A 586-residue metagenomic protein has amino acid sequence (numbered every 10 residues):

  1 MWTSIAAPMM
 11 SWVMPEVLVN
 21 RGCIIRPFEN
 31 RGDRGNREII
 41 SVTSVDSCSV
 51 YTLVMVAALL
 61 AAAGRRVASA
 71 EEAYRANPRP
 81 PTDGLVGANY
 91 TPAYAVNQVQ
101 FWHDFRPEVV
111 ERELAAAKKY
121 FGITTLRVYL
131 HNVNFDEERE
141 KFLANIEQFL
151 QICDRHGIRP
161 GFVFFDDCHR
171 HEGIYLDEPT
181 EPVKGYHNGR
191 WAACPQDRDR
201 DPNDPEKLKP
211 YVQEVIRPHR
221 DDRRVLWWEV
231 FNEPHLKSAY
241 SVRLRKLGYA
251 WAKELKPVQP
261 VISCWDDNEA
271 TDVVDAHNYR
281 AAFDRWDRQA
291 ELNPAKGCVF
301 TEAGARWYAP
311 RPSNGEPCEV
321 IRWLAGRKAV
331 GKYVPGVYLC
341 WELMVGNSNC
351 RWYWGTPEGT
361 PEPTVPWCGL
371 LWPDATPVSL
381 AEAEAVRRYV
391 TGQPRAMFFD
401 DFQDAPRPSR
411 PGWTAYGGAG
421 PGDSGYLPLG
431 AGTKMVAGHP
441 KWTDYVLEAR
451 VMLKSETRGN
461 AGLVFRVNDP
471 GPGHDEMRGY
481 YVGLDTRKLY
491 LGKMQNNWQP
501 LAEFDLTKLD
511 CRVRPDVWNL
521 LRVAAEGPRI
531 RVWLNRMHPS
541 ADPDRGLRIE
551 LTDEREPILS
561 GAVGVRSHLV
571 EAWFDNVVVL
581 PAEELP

Functional and structural regions predicted by a protein language model:
E72-V273, H277-D284, A295, W307-P312 (+4 more regions): Active-site mouth of glycoside hydrolases
T391-A415, P586: Extracellular carbohydrate-recognition regions
P411-M435, Y445, Y490, G561: Short carbohydrate-recognition loop motifs
L429-Q495: Secretory/extracellular carbohydrate-interaction modules and structurally similar beta-sandwich "look-alikes"
N497-L520: Short, aromatic/His-centered strand-loop micro-motif at the edge of beta-sheets
V517-R531: Localized edge beta-strand/strand-to-loop motifs within extracellular or lumenal beta-rich domains
N535-S560: Short, solvent-exposed beta-strand-to-loop segments that form ligand-recognition rims of beta-rich domains
E554-P586: Ligand-recognition surfaces built from glycine- and aromatic
